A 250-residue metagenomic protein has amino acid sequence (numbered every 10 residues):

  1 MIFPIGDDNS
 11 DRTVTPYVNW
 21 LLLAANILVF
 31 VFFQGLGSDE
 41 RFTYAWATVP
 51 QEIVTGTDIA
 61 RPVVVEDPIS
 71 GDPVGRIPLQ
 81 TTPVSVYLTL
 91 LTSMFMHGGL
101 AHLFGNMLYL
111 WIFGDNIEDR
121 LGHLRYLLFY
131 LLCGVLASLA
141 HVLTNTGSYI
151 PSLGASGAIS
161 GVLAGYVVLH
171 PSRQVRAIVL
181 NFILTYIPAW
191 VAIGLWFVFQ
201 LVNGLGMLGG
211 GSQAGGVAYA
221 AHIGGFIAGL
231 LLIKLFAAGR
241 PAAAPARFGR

Functional and structural regions predicted by a protein language model:
M1-R250: A detector for small-residue-rich transmembrane helices and their helix-helix packing motifs
